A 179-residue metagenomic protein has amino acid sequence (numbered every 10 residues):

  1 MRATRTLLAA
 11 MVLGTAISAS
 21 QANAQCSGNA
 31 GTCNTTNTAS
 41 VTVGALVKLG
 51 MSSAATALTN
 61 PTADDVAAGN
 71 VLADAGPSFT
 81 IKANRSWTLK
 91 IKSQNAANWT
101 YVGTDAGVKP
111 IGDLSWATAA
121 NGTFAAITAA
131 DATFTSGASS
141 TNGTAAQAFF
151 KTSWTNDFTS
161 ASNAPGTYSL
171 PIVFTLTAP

Functional and structural regions predicted by a protein language model:
M1-A9: Bacterial N-terminal signal peptides that target proteins for export
A9-A16: Bacterial N-terminal signal peptides
A19-Q21: N-terminal signal peptide c-region/cleavage motif recognized by signal peptidases
N23-P110, A132-P179: N-terminal small/polar-rich segments of proteins
K48, F124-A129: Low-complexity "stalk/linker" and mucin-like segments enriched in Ser/Thr/Pro/Ala/Gly
I111-A125, F158: Short beta-strand segments and strand-loop junctions that repeat across beta-rich extracellular domains
